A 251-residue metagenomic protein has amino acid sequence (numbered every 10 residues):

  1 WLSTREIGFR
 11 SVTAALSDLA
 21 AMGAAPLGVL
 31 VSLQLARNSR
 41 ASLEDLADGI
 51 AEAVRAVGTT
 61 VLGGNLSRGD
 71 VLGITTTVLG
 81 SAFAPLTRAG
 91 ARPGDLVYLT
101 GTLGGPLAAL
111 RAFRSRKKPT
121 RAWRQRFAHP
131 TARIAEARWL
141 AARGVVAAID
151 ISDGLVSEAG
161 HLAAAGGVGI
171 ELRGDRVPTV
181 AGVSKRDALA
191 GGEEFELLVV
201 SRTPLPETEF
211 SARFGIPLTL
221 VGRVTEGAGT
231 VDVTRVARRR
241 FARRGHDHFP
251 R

Functional and structural regions predicted by a protein language model:
W1-L16, N38-D48: Glycine-rich anion/phosphate-binding loops
A15, G23, V61, G94 (+3 more regions): Residue-level signal for inorganic ion chemistry
A25-R111, R223: Glycine-rich anion-binding loops of enzyme active sites
N38, Q125-E193, T234: Active-site-proximal betaalpha loop/short-helix elements that scaffold phosphoryl/nucleotidyl transfer chemistry
T77-T87, P93, R121-R138: Active-site glycine-rich loop that binds ribose-phosphate moieties when present
L107-R124: Short, compositionally biased
P130-T131, T208-R251: Acidic, Ser/Thr/Pro-rich beta/coil linker or hinge segments at domain junctions
V200-P206: Helix N-cap motif at beta-to-alpha junctions
